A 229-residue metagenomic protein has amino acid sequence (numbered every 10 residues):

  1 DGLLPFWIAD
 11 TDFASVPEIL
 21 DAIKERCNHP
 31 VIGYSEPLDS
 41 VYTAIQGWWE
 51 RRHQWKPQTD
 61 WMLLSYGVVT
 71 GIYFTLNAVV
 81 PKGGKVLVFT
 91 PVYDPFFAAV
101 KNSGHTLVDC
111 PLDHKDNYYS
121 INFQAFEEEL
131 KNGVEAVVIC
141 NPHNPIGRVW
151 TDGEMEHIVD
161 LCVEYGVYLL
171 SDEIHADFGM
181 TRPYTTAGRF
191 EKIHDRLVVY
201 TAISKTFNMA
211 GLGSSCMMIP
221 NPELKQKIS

Functional and structural regions predicted by a protein language model:
D1-G67, F74: N-terminal small-domain helix-loop-helix segment of the aminotransferase-like
F6, I23, I45, M62 (+7 more regions): Generic structural signal for small/hydrophobic residues in well-ordered secondary structure, especially within
D21-A22, K192-S229: Conserved core segment of the aminotransferase class I/II
K56-M62, K82-K85, H194-L197, Q226: Short acidic capping loops at alpha-helix termini that bridge into adjacent secondary structure
A78-V100: Conserved PLP-anchoring active-site segment centered on the Schiff-base-forming lysine
G84, H105, E164-Y168, H194-D195: A short helix->loop->beta-strand "cap" motif at the edges of active sites that frequently abuts
T90, D109-H114: Short beta->alpha connector loops at strand-helix junctions that form conserved, small/polar/Pro-enriched
D113-T181: Active-site phosphate-binding strand-loop segment of PLP-dependent enzymes
